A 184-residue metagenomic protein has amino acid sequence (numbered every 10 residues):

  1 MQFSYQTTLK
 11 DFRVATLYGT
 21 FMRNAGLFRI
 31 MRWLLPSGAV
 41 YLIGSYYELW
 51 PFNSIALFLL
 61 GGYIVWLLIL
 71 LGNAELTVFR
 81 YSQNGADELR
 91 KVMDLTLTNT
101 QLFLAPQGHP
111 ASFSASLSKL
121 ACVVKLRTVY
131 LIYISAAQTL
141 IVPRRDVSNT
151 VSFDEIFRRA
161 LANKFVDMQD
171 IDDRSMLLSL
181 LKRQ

Functional and structural regions predicted by a protein language model:
M1-F3, A111-A115, Q138-L140: Short beta-strand segments
M1-Y47: N-terminal membrane-targeting/pre-transmembrane regions
T8, L102-F103, F113-V129: Phosphoinositide-dependent membrane-docking surfaces
W33-G38, L59-L67: Alpha-helical transmembrane spans of integral membrane proteins, capturing the lipid-embedded, hydrophobic core of TM
Y46-Y63: Hydrophobic alpha-helical transmembrane segments
I69-S114: Conserved beta-hairpin
L97-N99, V124-K125, I134: Generic beta-strand structural signal
V129-Q184: A membrane-cytosol interface segment of integral membrane proteins
